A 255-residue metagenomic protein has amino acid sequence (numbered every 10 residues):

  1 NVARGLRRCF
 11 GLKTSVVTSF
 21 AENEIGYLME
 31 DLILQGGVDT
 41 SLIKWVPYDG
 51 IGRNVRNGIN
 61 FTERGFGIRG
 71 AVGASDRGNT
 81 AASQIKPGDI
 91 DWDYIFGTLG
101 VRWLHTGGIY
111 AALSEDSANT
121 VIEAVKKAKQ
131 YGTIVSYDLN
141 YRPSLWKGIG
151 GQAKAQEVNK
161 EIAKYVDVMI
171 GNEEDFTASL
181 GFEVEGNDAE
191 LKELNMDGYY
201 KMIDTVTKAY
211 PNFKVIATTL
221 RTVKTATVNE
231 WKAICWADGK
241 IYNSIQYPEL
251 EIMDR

Functional and structural regions predicted by a protein language model:
V2-K13, Q35: Alpha-helix C-terminal capping segments
G11, K129-I134, Y210-K214: A short helix->loop->beta-strand "cap" motif at the edges of active sites that frequently abuts
K13-G108: Conserved N-terminal subdomain of the carbohydrate kinase-like
T14, T40, V135-Y137, I170: Hydrophobic beta-strand scaffold residues
N119-G132, E157-Y165: Catalytic-core regions built around general acid/base machinery
Y131-L139, L145: Short beta-strand/loop segments at the ligand-binding rim of alpha/beta enzyme cores
R142-G239: Conserved phosphate/ATP/ADP-binding segment of small-molecule kinases
T225, P248-R255: Short glycine/threonine-rich catalytic loop with a Thr-x-Gly-x-Asp
